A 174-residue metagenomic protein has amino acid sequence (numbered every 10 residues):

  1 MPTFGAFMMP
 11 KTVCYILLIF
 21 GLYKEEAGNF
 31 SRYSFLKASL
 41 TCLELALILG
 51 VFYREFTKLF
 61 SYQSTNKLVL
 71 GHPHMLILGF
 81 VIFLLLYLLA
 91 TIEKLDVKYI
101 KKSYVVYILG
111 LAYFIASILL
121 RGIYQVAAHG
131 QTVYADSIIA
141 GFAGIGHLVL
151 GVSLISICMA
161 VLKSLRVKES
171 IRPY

Functional and structural regions predicted by a protein language model:
M1-Y174: Hydrophobic alpha-helical transmembrane segments of multi-pass integral membrane proteins
